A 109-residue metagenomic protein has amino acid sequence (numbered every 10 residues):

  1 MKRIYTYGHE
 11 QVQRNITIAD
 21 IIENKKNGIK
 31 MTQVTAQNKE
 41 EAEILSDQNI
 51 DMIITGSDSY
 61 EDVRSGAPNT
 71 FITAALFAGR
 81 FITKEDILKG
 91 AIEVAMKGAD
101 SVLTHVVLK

Functional and structural regions predicted by a protein language model:
K2-K109: Alpha/beta enzyme core
